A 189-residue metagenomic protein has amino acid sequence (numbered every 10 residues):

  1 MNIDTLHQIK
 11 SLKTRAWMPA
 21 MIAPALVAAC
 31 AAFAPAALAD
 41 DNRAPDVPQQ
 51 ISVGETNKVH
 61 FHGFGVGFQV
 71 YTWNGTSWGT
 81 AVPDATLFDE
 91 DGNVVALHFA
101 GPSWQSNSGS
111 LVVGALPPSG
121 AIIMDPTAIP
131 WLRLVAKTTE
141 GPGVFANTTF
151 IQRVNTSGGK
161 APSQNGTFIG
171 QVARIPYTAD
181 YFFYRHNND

Functional and structural regions predicted by a protein language model:
M1-R15: N-terminal secretory signal peptides that target proteins for export/translocation
K13-A25: Sec-dependent signal peptide hydrophobic core
A25-L26, A37: Cleavable N-terminal signal peptides
C30-A31: Classical secretory targeting signals
D40-F68, T76-D189: Primary mode marks residue(s) on the alpha4-beta5-alpha5 output face of response regulator receiver
